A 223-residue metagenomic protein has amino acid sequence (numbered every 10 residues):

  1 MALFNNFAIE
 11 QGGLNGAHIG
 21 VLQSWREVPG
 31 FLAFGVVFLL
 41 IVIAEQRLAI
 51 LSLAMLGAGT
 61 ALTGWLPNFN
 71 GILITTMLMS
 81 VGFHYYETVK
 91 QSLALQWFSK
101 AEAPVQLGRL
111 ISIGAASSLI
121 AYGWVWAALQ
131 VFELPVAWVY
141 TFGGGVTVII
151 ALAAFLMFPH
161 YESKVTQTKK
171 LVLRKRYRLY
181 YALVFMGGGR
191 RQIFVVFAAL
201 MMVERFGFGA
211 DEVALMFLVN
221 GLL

Functional and structural regions predicted by a protein language model:
A2-H18, V196-V213: Short amphipathic helix-loop junctions that connect adjacent transmembrane helices in Major Facilitator Superfamily/SLC
F4, Y85-F98: Intracellular juxtamembrane helix-capping segments at the cytosolic ends of symmetry-related transmembrane helices
E10-Q11, F34-V42, L119-Y140, A199-L200 (+1 more regions): Transmembrane alpha-helix termini and helix-breaking/packing motifs in multi-pass membrane transporters
A54-P67: C-terminal ends and interior cores of transmembrane alpha-helices in multi-pass membrane transporters/permeases
G59, N70-Y86, F185: Hydrophobic core of transmembrane alpha-helices in multi-pass small-molecule transporters, especially MFS/SLC-type
V105-G123: Glycine-rich segments within core transmembrane alpha-helices of 12-TM secondary carriers
V125-W126, G144-S163: C-terminal membrane-cytosol helix-exit motif in multi-pass small-molecule transporters
M157-G189, R205: Juxtamembrane intracellular "pre-TM" segments in multi-pass secondary transporters
